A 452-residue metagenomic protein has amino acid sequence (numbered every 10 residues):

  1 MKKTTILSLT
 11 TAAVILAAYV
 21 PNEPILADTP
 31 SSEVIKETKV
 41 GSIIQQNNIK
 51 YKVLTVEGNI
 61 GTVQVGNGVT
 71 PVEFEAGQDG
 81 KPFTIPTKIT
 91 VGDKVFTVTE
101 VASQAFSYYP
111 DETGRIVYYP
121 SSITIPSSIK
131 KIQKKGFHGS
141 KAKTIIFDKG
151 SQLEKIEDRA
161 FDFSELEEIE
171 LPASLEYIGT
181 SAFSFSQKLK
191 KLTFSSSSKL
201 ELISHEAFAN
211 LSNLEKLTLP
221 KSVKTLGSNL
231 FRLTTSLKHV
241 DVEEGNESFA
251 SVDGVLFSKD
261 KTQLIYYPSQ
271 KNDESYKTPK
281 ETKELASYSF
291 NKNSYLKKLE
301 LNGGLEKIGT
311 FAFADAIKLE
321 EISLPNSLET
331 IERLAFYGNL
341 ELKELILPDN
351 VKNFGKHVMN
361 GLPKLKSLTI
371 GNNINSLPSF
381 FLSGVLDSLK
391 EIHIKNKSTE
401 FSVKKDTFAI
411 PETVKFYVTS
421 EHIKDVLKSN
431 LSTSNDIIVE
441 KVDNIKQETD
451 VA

Functional and structural regions predicted by a protein language model:
M1-S8, N22-P24: Bacterial Sec-dependent N-terminal signal peptides
T10-Y19: Hydrophobic core
A18-V34: Sec-dependent signal peptide cleavage junction
P30-K52: N-terminal low-complexity, Pro/Thr/Ser-rich intrinsically disordered segments that act as propeptides or flexible
G58, Q78-T99, D111-K131, S140-K155 (+13 more regions): Structural signature of tandem-repeat unit edges
N59-E75: A short, structured beta-strand/loop element
Q104, Q133-G136, E157-A160, G179-A182 (+9 more regions): Consensus positions within tandem repeat domains that build extended binding/scaffold surfaces
L230-R232, F381-V385, K405-I410, S429-S432: A structural signal for leucine-rich repeat
